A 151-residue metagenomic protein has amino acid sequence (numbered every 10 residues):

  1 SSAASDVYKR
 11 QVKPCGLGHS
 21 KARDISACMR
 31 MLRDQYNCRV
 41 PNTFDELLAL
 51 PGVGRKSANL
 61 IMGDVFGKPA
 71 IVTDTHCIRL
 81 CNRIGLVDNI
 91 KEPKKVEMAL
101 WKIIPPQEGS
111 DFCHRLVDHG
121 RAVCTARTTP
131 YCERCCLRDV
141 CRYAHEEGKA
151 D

Functional and structural regions predicted by a protein language model:
S5-A150: Catalytic cores of DNA base-excision repair glycosylases
